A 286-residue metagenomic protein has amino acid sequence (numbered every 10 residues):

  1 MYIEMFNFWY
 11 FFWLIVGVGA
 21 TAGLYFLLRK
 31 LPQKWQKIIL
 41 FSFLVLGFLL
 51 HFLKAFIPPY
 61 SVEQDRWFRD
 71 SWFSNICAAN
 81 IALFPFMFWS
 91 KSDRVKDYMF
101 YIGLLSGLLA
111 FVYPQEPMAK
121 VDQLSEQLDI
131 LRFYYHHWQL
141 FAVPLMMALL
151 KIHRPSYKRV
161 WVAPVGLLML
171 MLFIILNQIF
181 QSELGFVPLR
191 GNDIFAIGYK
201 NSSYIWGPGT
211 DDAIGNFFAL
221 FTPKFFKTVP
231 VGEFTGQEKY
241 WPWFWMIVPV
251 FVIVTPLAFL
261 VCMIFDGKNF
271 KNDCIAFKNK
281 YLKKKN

Functional and structural regions predicted by a protein language model:
M1-F8, L28-I38, L53-W67, K91 (+1 more regions): Short juxtamembrane and helix-loop transition motifs at transmembrane-helix boundaries in membrane proteins
Y2-I15, V160-L168, E183-F259: Membrane-interface transmembrane-helix boundary segments in multi-pass integral membrane proteins
A20-F26, I81-M87, Q139-K158, L172 (+1 more regions): Alpha-helical transmembrane segments in multipass membrane proteins, preferentially the mid-helix core
Q33-V45, R94-F100, A163: Membrane-interfacial loop-to-transmembrane alpha-helix junctions, especially the N-terminal start
I38-F84: A glycine-rich, hydrophobic loop/mini-helix early in the fold
L46-F56, G103-Q115, L167-Q178: Aromatic-anchored segments of alpha-helical transmembrane domains
H51-D70, K120-L167: Alpha-helical transmembrane segments and their immediate interhelical/interface regions in integral membrane proteins
I81, F86-V143, A148: Membrane-proximal helix-loop-helix units in multi-pass membrane proteins
